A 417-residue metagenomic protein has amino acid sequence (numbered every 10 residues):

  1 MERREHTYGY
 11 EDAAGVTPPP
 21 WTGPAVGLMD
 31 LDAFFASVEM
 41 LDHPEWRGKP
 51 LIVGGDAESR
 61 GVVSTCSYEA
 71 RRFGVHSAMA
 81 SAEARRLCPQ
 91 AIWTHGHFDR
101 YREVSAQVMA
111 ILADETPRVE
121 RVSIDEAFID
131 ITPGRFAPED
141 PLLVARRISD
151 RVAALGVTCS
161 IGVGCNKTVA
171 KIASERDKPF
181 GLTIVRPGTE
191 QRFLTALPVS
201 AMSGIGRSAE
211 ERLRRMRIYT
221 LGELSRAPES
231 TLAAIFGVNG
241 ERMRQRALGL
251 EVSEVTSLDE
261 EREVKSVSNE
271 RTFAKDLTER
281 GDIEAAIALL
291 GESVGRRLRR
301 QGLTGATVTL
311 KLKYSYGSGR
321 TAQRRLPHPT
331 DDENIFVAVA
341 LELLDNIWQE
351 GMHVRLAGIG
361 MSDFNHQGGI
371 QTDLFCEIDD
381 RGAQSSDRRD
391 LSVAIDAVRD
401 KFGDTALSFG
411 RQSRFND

Functional and structural regions predicted by a protein language model:
M1-Q245, L258, R296, G382-D417: Gly/Gly-Pro- and Ser/Thr-rich, intrinsically disordered tail segments characteristic of DNA damage-repair and tolerance
P19-P20, A201, A209-V354, H366: DNA-contacting surface of Y-family translesion DNA polymerases
F34, A57-R60, S315-G319, F364-Q367: Short, charged/polar surface micro-motifs in flexible loops or helix N-caps
A127-P133, R320-R324, F375-D379: Short, hydrophobic beta-strand segments
C159-V163, G305-V308, L356-A357: A short glycine-rich, hydrophobically flanked beta-strand micro-motif that places a catalytic Asp/Glu for divalent metal
H328-D417: Acidic, metal-coordinating catalytic segment for phosphate/diphosphate chemistry, firing primarily on the Nudix
